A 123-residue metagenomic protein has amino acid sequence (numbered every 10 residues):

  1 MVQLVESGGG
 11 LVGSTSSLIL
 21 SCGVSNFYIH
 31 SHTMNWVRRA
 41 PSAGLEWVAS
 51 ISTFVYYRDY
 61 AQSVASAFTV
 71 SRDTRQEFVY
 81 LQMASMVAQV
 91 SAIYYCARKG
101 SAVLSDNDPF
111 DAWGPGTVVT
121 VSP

Functional and structural regions predicted by a protein language model:
M1-P123: Extracellular domains of the immunoglobulin superfamily
